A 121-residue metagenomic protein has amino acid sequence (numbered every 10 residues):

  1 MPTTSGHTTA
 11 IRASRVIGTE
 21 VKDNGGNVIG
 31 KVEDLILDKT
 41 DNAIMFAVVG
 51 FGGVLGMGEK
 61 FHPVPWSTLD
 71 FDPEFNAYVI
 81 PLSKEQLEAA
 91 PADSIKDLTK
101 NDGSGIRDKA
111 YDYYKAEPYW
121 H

Functional and structural regions predicted by a protein language model:
M1-H121: Peripheral interaction segments used for macromolecular assembly
